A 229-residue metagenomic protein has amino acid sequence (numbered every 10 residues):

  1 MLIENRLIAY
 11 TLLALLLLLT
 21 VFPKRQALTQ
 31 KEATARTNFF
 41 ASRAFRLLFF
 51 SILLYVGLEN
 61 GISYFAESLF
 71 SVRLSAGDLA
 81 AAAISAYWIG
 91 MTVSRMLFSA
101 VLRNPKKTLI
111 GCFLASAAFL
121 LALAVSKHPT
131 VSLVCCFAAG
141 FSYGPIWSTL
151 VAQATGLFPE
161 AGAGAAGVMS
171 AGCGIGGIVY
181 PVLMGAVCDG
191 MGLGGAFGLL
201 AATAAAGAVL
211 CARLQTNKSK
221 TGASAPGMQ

Functional and structural regions predicted by a protein language model:
M1-R25: Helix-loop-helix hairpin linking two adjacent transmembrane segments in secondary transporters
L16-K24, A201-Q229: Multi-pass alpha-helical transporter architecture, strongest for 12-TM Major Facilitator/SLC carriers used
F22-L48: Juxtamembrane intracellular "pre-TM" segments in multi-pass secondary transporters
R43-T92: Extracytoplasmic gate region of multi-pass secondary transporters
S94-K106, C188: Helix-to-loop junctions at the C-terminal end of transmembrane segments in multipass secondary transporters
K107-L121: Structural signature of the two symmetry-related core transmembrane helices
P145-F158: Intracellular juxtamembrane helix-capping segments at the cytosolic ends of symmetry-related transmembrane helices
L157-L193, L200: A late C-terminal transmembrane helix in Major Facilitator Superfamily
